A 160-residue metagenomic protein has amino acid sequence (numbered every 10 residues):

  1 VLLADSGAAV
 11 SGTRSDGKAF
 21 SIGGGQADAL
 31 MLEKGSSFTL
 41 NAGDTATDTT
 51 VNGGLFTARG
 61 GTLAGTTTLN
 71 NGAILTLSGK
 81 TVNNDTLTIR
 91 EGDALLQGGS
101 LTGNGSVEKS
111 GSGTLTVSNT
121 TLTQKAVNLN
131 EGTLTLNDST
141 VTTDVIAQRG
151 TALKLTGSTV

Functional and structural regions predicted by a protein language model:
V1-V160: Beta-strand-rich extracellular passenger or scaffold domains
